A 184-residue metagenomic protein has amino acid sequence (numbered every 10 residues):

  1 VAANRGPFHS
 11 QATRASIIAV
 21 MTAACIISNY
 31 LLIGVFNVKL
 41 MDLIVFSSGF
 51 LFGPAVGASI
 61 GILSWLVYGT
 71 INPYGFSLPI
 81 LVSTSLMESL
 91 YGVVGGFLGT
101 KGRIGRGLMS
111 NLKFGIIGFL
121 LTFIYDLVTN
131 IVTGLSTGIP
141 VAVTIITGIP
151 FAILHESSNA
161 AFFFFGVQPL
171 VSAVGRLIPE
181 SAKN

Functional and structural regions predicted by a protein language model:
V1-L51, A55, S59: Hydrophobic transmembrane alpha-helices
V1-N4, L51-A55, V94-R103, Q168-G175: Structural signal for the C-terminal ends of transmembrane alpha-helices and the immediately following loop
T13-M21, M41, V45, V56-I60 (+7 more regions): Alpha-helical transmembrane segments of integral membrane proteins
A15-V20, L66-Y68, K101, T122 (+1 more regions): Short hydrophobic/aromatic-rich motifs at helix boundaries and adjacent loops
C25-M41, L63-L98: Interfacial aromatic-anchored transmembrane helix boundaries in multi-pass membrane proteins
C25-N29, I60, S64, Y68 (+4 more regions): Alpha-helical transmembrane segments of multipass membrane proteins
G34, Y74-V82, R103-N184: Membrane-embedded alpha-helical hairpins and interfacial helices in multi-pass inner-membrane proteins
